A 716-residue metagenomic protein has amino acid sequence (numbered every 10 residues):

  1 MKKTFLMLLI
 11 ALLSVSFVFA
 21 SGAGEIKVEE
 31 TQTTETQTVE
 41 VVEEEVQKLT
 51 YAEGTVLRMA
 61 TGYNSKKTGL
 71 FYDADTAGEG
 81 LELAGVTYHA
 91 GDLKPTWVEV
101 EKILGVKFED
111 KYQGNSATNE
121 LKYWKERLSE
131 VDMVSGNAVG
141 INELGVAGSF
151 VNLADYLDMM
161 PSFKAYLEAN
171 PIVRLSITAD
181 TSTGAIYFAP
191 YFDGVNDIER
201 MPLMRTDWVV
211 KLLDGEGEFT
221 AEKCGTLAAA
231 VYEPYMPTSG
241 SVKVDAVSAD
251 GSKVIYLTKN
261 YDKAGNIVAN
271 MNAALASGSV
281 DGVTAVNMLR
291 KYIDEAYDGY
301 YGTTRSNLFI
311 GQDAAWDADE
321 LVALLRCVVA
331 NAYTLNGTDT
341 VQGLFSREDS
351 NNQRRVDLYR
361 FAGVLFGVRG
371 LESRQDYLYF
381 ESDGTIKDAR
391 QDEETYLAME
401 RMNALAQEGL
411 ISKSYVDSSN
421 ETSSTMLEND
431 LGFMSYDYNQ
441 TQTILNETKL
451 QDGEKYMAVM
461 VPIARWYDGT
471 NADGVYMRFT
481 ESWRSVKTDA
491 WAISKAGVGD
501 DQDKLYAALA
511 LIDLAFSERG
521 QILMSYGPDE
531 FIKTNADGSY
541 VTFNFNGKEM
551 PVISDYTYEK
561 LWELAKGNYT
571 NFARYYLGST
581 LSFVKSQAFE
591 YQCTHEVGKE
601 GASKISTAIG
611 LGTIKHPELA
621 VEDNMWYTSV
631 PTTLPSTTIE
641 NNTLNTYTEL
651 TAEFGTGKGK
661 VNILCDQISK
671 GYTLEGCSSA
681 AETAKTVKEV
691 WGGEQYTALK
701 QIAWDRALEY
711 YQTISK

Functional and structural regions predicted by a protein language model:
T4-A23: Sec-dependent N-terminal signal peptides of Gram-positive bacterial secreted proteins and lipoproteins
A20-A185, Y191-M204, W208-T304, G311 (+2 more regions): Conserved N-terminal structural module of periplasmic/extracytoplasmic solute-binding proteins
K111-E120, A318-E320, Y415-E428: Short helix-initiation/N-cap motifs at beta->coil->alpha
E143-D158, I444-R478: Ligand-binding "clamshell"
P202-T206, V486-D503, L523: A bilobed periplasmic-binding-protein/Venus flytrap-type ligand-binding module shared by bacterial periplasmic
Y379-K413, N471, S485: Glycine-centered hinge/linker elements that transmit conformational signals in sensory and ligand-binding systems
R401, D501-L514: Short amphipathic alpha-helical coupling segments at ligand-binding clamshell hinges and other catalytic/signaling
L514, E518-Q667: Conserved small-residue motifs centered on glycine
